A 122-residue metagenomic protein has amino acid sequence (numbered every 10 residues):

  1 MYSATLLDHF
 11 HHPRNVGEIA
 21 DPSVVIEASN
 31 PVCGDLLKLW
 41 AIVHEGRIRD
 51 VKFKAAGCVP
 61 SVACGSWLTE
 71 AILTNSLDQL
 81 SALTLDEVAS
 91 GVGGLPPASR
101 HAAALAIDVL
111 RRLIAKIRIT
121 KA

Functional and structural regions predicted by a protein language model:
Y2-A20, V25-I26, R49, N75-A122: C-terminal binding/interaction regions
Y2-A4, P31-V32, F53-A55: Short acidic/polar alpha-helix capping motifs at helix-coil junctions
D21, G34-L36, I48, A63: Short connector loops at helix/strand junctions that flank enzyme active sites, especially segments positioning acidic
N30, D35-E45: Short beta-strand elements
C33, A55-C64, A102: Short, thiol/selenol-centered motifs that function as redox-active sites or metal-ligating centers
I42, G46-R47, V51-P60: A short interface-forming secondary-structure element
V62-N75: Alpha-helical support elements that line or immediately flank enzyme active sites and cofactor-binding pockets
